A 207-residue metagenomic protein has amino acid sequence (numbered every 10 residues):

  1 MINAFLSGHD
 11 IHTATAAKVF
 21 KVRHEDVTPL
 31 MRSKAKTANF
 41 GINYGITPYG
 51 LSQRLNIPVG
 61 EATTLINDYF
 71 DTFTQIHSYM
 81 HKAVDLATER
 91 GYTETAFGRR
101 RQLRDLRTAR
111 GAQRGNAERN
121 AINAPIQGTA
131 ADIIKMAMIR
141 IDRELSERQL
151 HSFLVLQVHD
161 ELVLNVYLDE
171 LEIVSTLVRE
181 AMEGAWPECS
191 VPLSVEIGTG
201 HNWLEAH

Functional and structural regions predicted by a protein language model:
M1-H207: Conserved catalytic core of nucleotide polymerization and phosphodiester-bond processing enzymes
